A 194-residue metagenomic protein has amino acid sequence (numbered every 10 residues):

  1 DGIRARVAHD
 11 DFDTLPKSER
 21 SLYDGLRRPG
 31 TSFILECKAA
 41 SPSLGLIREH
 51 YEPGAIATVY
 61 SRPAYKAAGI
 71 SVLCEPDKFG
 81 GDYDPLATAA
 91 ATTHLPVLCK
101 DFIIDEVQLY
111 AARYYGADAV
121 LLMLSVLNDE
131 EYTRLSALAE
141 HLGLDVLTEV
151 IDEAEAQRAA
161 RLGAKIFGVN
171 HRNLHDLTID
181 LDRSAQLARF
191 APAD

Functional and structural regions predicted by a protein language model:
D1-V97, I104-V107, L138-I166, H175-S184: Conserved N-terminal beta1-alpha1 strand-loop-helix module at the mouth
E75, D101, L124-V126: Short coil/turn segments
K100-D101, G116: Alpha-helical hinge/cap motifs
A111-E131, G168-L177: Glycine-rich phosphate-binding active-site loops on the catalytic face of alpha/beta enzymes
A191-D194: Short, intrinsically disordered, charge-balanced linker/junction segments flanking boundaries in proteins
